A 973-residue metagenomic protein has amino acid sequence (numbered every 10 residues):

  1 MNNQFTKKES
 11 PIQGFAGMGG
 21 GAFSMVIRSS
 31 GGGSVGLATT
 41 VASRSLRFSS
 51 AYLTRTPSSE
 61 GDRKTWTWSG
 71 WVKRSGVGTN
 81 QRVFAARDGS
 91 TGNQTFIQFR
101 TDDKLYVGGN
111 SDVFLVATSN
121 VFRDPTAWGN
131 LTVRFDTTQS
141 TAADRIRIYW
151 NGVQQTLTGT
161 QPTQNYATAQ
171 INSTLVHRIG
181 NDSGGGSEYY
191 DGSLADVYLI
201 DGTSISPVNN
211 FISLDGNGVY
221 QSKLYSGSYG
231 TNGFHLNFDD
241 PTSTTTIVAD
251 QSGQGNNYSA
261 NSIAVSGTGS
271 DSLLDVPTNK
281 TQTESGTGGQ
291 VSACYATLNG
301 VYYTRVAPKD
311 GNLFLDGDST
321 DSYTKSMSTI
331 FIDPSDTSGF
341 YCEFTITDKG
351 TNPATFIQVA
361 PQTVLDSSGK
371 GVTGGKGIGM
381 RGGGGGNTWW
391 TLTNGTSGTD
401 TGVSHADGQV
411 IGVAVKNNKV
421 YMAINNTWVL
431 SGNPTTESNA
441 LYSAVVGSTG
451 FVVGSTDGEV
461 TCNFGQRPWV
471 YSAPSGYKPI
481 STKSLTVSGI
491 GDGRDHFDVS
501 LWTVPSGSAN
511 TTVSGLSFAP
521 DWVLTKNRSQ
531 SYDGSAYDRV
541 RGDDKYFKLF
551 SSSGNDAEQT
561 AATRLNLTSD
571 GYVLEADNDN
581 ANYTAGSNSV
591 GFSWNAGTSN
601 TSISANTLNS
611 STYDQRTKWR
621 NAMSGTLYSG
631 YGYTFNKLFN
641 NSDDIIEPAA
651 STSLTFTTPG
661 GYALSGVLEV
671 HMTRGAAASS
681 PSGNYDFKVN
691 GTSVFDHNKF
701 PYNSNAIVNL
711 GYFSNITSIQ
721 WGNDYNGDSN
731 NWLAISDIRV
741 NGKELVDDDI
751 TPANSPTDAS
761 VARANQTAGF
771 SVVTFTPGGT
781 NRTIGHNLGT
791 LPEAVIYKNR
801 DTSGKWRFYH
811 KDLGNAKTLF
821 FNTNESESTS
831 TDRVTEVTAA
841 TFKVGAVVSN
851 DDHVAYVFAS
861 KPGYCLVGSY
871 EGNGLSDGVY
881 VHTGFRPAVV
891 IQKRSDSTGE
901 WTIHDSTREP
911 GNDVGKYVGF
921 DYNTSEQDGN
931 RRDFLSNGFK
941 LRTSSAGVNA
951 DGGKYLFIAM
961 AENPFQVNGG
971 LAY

Functional and structural regions predicted by a protein language model:
N2-F15, S29-R44, F48-A51, S140-A142 (+13 more regions): Extended recognition patches within non-cytosolic domains
N3-Q4, W66-G76, G129, S187-D215 (+10 more regions): Extracellular, beta-strand-rich glycan-interacting domains
K8-K64, K104-V113, S173-I179, A264-S328 (+2 more regions): Low-complexity, glycine/proline/serine-rich flexible segments
S29-S49, S69-G78, Q94-Y166, T399 (+2 more regions): Extracellular glycan-interaction surfaces
F48-T65, L115-R123, S183-G186, Q221-G227 (+7 more regions): Short surface loop/edge beta-strand patches of beta-sandwich-type extracellular domains that form ligand-contact sites
A51-Y106, S140-A142, T203-V208, I332-D336 (+4 more regions): Extracellular glycan-recognition modules
W150-T174, I424-G450, H697-P701: Short, solvent-exposed beta-strand-to-loop segments that form ligand-recognition rims of beta-rich domains
Q170-L194, W721-N730, R942-A946: Extracellular glycan-interaction patches encoded by glycine-rich segments
